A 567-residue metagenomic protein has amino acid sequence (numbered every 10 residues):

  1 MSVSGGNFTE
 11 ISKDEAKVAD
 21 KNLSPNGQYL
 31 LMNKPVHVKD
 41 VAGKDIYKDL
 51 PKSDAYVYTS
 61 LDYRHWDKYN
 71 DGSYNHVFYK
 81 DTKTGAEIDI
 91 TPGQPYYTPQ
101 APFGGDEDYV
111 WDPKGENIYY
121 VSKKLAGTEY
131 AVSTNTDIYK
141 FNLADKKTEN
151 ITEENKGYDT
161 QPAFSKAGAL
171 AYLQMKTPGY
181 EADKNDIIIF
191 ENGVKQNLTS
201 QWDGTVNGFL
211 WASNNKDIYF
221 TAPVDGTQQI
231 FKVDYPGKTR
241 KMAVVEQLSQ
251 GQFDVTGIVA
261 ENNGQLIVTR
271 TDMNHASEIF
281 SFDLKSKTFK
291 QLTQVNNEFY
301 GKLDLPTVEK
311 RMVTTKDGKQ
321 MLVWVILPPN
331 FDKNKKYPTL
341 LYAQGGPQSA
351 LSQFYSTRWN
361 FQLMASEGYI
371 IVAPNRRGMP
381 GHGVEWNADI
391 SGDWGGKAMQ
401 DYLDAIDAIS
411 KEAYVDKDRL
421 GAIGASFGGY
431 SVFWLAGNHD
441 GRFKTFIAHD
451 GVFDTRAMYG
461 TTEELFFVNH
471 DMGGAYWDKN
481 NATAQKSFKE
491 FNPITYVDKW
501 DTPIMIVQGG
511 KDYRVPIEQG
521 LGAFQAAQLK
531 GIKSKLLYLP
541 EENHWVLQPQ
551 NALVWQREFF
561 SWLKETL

Functional and structural regions predicted by a protein language model:
M1-K17, P51, K80-G105, Y130-T134 (+6 more regions): Multi-bladed beta-propeller domains
P25-N26, P113-K114, S165-A167, S213-N214 (+1 more regions): Residue-level detector of Asp-centered blade-edge/turn motifs that repeat once per structural unit in beta-propeller
Y29-N33, N117-V121, A169-Q174, D217-T221 (+1 more regions): Residue position within the beta-strands of beta-propeller blades
P35-K83, E87-G93, V121-Y139, K287-E298 (+1 more regions): Predominantly five- to eight-bladed beta-propeller fold
F78-K80, Q294-N334: N-terminal cap/lid segment of alpha/beta-hydrolase-fold proteins
L327, K335-G345: Short beta-strand element of the alpha/beta-hydrolase
K336, P347-F361, R376, E518-Q519: The serine-hydrolase catalytic nucleophile loop
N360, A365, A373-L567: Active-site-proximal cap/loop segments of hydrolase catalytic domains
